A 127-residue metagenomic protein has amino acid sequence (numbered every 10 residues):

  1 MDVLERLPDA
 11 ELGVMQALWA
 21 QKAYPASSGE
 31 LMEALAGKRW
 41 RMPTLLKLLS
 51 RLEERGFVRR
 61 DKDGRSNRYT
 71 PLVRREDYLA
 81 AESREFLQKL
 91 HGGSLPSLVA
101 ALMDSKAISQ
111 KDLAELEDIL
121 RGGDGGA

Functional and structural regions predicted by a protein language model:
M1-A17, G126: Short alpha-helical segments that sit at the start of domains
E5-A10, D63-E82: Short, cationic-aromatic polyanion-contact patches
G13, A17-Q21, A34, I119: Short amphipathic alpha-helical elements of helix-turn-helix/winged-helix folds
W19-Y24, K38, S105: Short helix-capping/hinge SLiMs at alpha-helix to coil transitions
Y24-A34: Short acidic, hydrophobic short linear motifs in intrinsically disordered regions
E33-R41: Short helix-coil junctions and helix-kink-helix linkers
G56: Glycine-centered, phosphate/nucleic-acid-interacting loop/turn motifs that mediate DNA/RNA or nucleotide
A81-G125: Amphipathic alpha-helical dimerization/coiled-coil segments that flank or bridge DNA-binding/regulatory modules
